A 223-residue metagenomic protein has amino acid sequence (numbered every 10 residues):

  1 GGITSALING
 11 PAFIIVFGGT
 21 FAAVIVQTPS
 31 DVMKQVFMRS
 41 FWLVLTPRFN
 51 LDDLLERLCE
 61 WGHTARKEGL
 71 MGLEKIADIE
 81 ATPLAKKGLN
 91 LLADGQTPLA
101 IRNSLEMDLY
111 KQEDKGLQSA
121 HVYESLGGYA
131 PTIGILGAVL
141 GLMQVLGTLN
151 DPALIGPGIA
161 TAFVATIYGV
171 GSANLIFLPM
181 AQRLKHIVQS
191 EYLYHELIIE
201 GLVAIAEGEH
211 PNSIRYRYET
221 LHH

Functional and structural regions predicted by a protein language model:
G1-S119, E191-H223: Large intracellular
G1-T4, Y110-I187: Helix-termination/interfacial motifs at the ends of transmembrane alpha-helices
